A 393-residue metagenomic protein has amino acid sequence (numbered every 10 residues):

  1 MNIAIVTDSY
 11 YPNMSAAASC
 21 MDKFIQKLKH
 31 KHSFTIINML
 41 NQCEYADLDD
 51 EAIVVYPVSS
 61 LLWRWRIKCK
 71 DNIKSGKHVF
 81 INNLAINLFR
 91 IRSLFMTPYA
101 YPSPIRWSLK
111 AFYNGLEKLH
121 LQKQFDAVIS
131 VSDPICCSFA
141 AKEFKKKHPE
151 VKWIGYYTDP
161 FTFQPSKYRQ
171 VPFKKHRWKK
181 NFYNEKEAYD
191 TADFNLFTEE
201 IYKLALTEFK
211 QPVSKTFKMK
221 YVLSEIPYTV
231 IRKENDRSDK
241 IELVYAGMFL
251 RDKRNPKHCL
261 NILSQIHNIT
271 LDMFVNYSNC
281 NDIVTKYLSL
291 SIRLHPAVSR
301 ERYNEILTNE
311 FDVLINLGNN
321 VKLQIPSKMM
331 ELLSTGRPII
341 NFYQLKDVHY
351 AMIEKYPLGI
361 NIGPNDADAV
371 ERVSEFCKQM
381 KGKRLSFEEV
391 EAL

Functional and structural regions predicted by a protein language model:
M1-R64, F194, S224, E242 (+1 more regions): N-terminal subdomain of nucleotide-sugar transferases
D22, F163-E187, E225, K253: Nucleotide-sugar donor phosphate/pyrophosphate-binding loop at the beta->alpha transition of glycosyltransferases
I36-W107: A conserved catalytic-core segment of Leloir-type glycosyltransferases
Y45, Y183, E187-K215, Y350: A short, active-site helix/loop in glycosyltransferases that binds the activated sugar's phosphate group
S103, Y113, C136-F139, E143 (+2 more regions): Membrane-proximal helix-turn-helix segments that form the acceptor-binding/catalytic region of lipid-linked
E225-Y228, N235-V284: Conserved catalytic-core segment of nucleotide-activated headgroup transferases in glycan assembly
L250-R254, R300-I306, L314-E331, I340-A351: Nucleotide-sugar-dependent
N281-E305: Nucleotide-activated donor-binding/catalytic signature segment of Leloir-type glycosyltransferases, i.e., the conserved
